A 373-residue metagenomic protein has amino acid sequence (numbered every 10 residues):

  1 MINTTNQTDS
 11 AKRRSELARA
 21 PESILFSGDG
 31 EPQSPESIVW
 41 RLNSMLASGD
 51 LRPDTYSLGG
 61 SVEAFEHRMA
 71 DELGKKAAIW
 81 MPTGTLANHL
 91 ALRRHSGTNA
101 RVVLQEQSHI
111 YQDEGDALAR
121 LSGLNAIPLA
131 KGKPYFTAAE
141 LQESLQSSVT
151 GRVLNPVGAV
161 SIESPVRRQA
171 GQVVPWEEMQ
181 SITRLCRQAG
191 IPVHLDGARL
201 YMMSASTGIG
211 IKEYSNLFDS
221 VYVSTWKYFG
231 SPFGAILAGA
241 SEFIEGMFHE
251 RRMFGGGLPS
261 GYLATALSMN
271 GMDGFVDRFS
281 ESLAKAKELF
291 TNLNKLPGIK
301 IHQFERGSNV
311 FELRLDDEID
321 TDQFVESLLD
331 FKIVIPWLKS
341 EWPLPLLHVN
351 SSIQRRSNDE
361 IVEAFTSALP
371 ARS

Functional and structural regions predicted by a protein language model:
M1-R52, Y56, G60, D71 (+2 more regions): N-terminal glycine-rich, Lys/His-bearing helix-loop that initiates the first secondary-structure elements of many
I2-K12, T98-N99, N294, G298-R372: Conserved C-terminal alpha-helix-loop-beta "cap" of PLP-dependent enzymes that closes/shapes the active-site mouth
S34-T83, Q105-Q112, A117-A119: Conserved N-terminal alpha-helix of the aminotransferase class I/II PLP-enzyme fold
R94-Q112, Q142: Conserved PLP-anchoring active-site segment centered on the Schiff-base-forming lysine
S122-S181, R355: PLP-dependent aminotransferase-class I/II
S161-R167, G210, N216-S308, L313-D316: Active-site C-terminal subdomain of aminotransferase-like
V173-S204: Catalytic PLP-binding core of fold-type I/II PLP enzymes
